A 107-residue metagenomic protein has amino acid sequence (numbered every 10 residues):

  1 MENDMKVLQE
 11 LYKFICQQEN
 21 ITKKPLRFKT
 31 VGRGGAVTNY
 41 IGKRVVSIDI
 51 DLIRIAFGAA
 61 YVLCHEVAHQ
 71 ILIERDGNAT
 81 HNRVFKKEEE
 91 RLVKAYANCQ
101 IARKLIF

Functional and structural regions predicted by a protein language model:
M1-Y61, Q70-F107: Active-site-proximal or metal-binding-adjacent scaffold patches in catalytic folds
E66: Walker B catalytic acidic pair
